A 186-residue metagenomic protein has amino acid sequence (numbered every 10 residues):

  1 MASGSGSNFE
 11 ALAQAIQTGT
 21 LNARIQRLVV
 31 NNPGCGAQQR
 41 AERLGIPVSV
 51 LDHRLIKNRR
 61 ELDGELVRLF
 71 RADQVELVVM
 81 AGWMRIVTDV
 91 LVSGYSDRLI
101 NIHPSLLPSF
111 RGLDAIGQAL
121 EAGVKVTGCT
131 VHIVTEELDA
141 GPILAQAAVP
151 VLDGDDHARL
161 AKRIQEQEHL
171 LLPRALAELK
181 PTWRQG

Functional and structural regions predicted by a protein language model:
M1-G36: N-terminal Rossmann-like dinucleotide-binding module
A15, A81-R184: Donor/substrate-binding cores of folate-linked one-carbon enzymes
R24-R27, P47-S49, R98: Conserved beta-strand segments of alpha/beta enzyme cores
V30-N31, R54-L55, R59-D63, D73-D89: N-terminal glycine-rich "phosphate-gripper" loop used for MgATP/nucleotide binding and carboxylate activation
G34-I46: N-terminal beta-loop-helix "entrance" segment that forms/cooperates in small-molecule cofactor or anionic ligand
P47, E76, K125: Residue-level detector of anion-binding/catalytic polar loops
S49-R54, I102: Short beta->alpha connector loops at strand-helix junctions that form conserved, small/polar/Pro-enriched
